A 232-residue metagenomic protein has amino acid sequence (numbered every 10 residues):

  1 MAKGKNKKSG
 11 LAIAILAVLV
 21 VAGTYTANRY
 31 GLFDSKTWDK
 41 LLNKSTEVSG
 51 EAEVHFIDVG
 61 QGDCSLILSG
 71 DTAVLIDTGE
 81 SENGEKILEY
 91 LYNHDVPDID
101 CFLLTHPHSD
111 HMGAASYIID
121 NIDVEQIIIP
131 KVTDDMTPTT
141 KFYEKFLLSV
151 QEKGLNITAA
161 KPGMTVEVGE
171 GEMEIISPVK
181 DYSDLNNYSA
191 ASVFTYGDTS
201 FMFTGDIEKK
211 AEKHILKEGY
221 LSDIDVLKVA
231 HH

Functional and structural regions predicted by a protein language model:
A2-H231: Non-globular, low-confidence helical/coil segments that flank catalytic cores
